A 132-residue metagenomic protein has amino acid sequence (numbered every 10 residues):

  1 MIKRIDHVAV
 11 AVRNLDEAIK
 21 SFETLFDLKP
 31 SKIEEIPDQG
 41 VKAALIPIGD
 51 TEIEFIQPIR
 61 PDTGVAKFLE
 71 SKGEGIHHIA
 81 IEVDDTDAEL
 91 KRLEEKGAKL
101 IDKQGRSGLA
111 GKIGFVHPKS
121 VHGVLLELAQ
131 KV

Functional and structural regions predicted by a protein language model:
M1-E17, E74-V83, V132: N-terminal beta-strand motif that seeds the catalytic metal site of vicinal oxygen chelate
D16-K29, L93-K96: Amphipathic alpha-helical segments
E17, E35-Q39: Short glycine/proline-centered loop/turn elements that form peptide/ligand docking sites
D27-E35, G97-Q104: Short secondary-structure junctions
S31-K32, D62-K67: A short, acidic/glycine-rich surface segment
A44-P47, E54, I81, L90-V132: Vicinal oxygen chelate
L69-E95: Short, solvent-exposed interaction modules
